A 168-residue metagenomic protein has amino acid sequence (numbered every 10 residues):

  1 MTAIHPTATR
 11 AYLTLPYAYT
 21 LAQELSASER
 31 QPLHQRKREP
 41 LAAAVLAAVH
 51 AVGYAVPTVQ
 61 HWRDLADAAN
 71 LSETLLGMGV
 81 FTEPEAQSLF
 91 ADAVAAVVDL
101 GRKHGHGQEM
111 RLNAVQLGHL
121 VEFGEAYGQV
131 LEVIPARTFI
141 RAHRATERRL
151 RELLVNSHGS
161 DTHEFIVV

Functional and structural regions predicted by a protein language model:
M1-L13: Short, positively charged, Ser/Thr-rich terminal linear motifs in low-complexity/disordered regions that act as
T14-V56, E85-E109, R148, E152 (+2 more regions): Short, flexible domain-boundary/linker segments around small modular repeats
A51-D64, G105-E122: Short, low-complexity cationic-aromatic patches
A66-D99, E125-T146, L150: Extended intrinsically disordered, low-complexity coil regions enriched in Ser, Thr, Gly, Ala and often Pro
E109-V168: Amphipathic alpha-helical binding modules
